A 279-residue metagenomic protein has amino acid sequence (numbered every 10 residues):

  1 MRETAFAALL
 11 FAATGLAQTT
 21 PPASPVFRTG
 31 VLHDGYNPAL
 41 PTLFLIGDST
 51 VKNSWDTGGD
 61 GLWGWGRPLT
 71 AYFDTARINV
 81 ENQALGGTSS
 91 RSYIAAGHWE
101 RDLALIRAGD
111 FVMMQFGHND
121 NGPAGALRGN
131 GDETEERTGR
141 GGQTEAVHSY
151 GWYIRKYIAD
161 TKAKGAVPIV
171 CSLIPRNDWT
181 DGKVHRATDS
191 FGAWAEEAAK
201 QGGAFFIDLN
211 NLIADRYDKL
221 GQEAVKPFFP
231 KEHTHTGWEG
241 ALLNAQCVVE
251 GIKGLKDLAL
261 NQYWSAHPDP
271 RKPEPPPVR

Functional and structural regions predicted by a protein language model:
R2-A7: Sec-dependent signal peptide recognition, specifically the positively charged N-region followed immediately by
A12-T14: N-terminal signal peptide c-region/cleavage motif recognized by signal peptidases
T19-A84, E100-F111: Serine-esterase "nucleophile elbow" of acetyl-processing enzymes
W55-G59, Y93-A95, D181-R186: Short, solvent-exposed loop/turn segments at secondary-structure boundaries
N82-I94: Functional beta-strand-loop-alpha-helix junction segments that form "active/interaction loops" within catalytic
H98-W238, L242, Q246-N261, P273 (+1 more regions): Alpha-helical cap/lid subdomain in secreted, periplasmic, or secretory-pathway luminal O-acyl-processing enzymes
H267-R271: Extracellular/periplasmic juxtamembrane helices and adjacent flexible linkers that interface with membrane partners
